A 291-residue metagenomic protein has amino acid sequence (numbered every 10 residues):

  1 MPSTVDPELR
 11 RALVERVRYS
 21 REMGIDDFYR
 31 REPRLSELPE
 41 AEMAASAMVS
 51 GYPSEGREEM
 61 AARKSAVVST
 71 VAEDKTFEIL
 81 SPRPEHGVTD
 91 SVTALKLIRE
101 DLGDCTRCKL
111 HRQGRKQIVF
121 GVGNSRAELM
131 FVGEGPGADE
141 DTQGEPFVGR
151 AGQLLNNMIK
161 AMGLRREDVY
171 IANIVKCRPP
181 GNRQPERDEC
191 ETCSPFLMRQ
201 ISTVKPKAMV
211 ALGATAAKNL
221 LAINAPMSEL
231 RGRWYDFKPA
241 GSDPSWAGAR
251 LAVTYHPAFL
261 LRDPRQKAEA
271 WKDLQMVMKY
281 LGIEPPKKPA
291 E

Functional and structural regions predicted by a protein language model:
M1-E15: Charged, compositionally biased N-terminal leader segments and the immediate start of the first structured element
R11, Y19, D26-E291: A polyanion-binding, active-site-adjacent surface
